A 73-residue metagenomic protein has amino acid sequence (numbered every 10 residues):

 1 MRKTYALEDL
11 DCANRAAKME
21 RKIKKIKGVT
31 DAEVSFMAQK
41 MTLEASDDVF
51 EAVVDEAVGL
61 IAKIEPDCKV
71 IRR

Functional and structural regions predicted by a protein language model:
M1-R73: Flexible metal-binding regulatory segments at protein termini and peripheral loops
